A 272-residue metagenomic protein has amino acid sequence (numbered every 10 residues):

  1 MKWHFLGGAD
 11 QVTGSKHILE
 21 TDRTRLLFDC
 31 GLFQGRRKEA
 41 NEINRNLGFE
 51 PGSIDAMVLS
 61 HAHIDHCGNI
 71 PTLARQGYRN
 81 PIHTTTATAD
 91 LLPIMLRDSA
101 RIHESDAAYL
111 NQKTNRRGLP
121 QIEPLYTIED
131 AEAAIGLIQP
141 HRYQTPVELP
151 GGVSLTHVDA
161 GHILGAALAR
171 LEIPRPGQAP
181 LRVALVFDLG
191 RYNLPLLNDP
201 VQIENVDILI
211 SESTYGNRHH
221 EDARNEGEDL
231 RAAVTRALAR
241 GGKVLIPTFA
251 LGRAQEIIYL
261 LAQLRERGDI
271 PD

Functional and structural regions predicted by a protein language model:
M1-K2, R25: Extreme N-terminal starter segment of soluble prokaryotic enzymes
W3, D29, H61-A62, L92 (+4 more regions): Divalent metal-coordination and catalytic microenvironments
H4-L6, I18-T21, H141-V201: Catalytic core of the metallo-beta-lactamase
L6, T85, V158, V186 (+2 more regions): Generic beta-strand/beta-sheet core signal
A9-Q11, R23-N80, T84-G136, L189-N198: Pre-active-site segment of Zn-dependent metallo-hydrolases
D10, H63-D65, I163-L164, F249-E256: Gly/Ser/Thr-rich loops at beta-strand to alpha-helix junctions that form or flank small-molecule/cofactor-binding
R101-E104, Q178, L264-P271: A short alpha->loop->secondary-structure connector
L168, L189-P271: Cap/insert and terminal regions of metallo-dependent hydrolase folds
